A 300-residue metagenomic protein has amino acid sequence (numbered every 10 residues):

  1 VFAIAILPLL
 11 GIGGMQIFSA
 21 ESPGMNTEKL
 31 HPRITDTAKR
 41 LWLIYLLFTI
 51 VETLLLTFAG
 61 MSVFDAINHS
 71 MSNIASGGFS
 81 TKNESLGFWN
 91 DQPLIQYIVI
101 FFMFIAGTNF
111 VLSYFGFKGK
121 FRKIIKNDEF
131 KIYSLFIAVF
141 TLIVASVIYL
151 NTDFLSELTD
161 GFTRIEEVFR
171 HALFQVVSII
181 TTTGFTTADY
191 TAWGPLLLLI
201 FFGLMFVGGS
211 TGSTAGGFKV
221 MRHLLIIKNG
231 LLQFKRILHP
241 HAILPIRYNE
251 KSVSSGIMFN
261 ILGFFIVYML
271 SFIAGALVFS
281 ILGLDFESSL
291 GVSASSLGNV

Functional and structural regions predicted by a protein language model:
V1-V300: Membrane-proximal intracellular helices of multi-pass ion channels
